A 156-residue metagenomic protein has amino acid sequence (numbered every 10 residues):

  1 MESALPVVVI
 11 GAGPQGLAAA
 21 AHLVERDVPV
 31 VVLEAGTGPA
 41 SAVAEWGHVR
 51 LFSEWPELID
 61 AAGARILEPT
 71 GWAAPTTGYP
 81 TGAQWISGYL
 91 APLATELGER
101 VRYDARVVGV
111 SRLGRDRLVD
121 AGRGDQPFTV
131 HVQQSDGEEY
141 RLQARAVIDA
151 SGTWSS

Functional and structural regions predicted by a protein language model:
M1-V7, E25, A121, E138 (+1 more regions): Extreme N-terminal leader/targeting segments of oxidoreductases
A4-V32: N-terminal Rossmann-like FAD-binding beta1-loop-alpha1 element of flavoenzymes
I10-G13, A35, Y103, A144: A secondary-structure boundary/capping signal
Q15, G38, W154: Conserved Rossmann-like nucleotide-cofactor binding loop
A19, A42, R112: Short glycine-/acidic-enriched loop or helix-start segments at secondary-structure transitions that form or flank
L23, E45-V49, D116-R117: Short, glycine/charged-enriched secondary-structure capping and boundary segments
G36-G88: Glycine-rich active-site loop/strand segments that organize a redox cofactor
A73-S155: Feature captures the FAD/FMN-dependent oxidoreductase FAD-binding
